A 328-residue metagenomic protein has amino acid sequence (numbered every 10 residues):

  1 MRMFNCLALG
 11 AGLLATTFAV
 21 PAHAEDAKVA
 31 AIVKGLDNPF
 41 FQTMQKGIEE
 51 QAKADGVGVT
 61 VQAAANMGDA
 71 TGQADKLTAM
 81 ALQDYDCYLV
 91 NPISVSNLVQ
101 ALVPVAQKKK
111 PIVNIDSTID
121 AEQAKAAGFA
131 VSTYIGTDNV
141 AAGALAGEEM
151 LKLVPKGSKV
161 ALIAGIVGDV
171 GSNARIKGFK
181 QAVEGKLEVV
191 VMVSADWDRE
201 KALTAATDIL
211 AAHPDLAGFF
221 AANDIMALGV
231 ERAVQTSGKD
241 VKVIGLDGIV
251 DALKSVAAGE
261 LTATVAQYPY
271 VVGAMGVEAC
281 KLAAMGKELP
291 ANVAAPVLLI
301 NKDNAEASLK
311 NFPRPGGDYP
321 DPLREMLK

Functional and structural regions predicted by a protein language model:
M1-A24: Gram-negative bacterial Sec-dependent N-terminal signal peptides
A8, A22-K328: A residue-level marker of the well-folded mature domains of exported/periplasmic proteins
